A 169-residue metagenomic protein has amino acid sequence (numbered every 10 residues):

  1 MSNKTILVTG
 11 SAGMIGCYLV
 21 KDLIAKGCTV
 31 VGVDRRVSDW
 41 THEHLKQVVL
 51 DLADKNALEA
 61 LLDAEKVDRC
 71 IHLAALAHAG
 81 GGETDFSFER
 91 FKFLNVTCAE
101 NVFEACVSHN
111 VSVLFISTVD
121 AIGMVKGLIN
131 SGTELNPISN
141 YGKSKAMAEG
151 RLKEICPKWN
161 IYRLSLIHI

Functional and structural regions predicted by a protein language model:
I6-K26: N-terminal Rossmann NAD(P)H-binding glycine-rich loop of SDR-like oxidoreductase domains
T9, V33, C70-L76, V113-V119 (+1 more regions): SDR active-site strand-loop-helix element
C28-R35: Conserved glycine-rich Rossmann-like NAD(P)H-binding loop of the short-chain dehydrogenase/reductase
H44-D54: Rossmann-fold cofactor-recognition segment
L52-L94, A105: NAD(P)H-binding glycine-rich loop region in Rossmannoid oxidoreductase-like domains and their noncatalytic homologs
A53, R90-N101, L135, S139 (+1 more regions): Glycine-rich NAD(P)-binding loop of the Rossmann-fold in SDR/ketoreductase-type enzymes
E100-N140, I155, N160: Conserved Rossmann-fold NAD(P)-dependent oxidoreductase catalytic core, especially the SDR/UDP-sugar
I167-I169: Conserved small/polar residues in nucleotide/adenosyl-binding loops
